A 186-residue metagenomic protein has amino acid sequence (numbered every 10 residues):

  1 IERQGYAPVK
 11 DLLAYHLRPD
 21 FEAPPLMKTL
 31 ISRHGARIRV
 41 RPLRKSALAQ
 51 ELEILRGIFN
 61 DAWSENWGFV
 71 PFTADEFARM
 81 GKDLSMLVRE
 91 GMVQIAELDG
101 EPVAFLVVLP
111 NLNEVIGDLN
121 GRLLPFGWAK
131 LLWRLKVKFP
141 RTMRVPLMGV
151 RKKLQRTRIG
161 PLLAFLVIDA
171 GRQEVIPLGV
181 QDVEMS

Functional and structural regions predicted by a protein language model:
I1-R39: Acyl-donor-binding surface of acyltransferase catalytic domains
E2, H16-P19, V150-Q155, E184-S186: Conserved beta-strand-loop-alpha-helix junction that forms the acyl-donor binding cleft
Q4-V9, V108, R172-P177: Conserved acetyl-CoA-binding loop of GNAT-fold acetyltransferases
G5, L12-A14, M92-V93, P102-F105 (+2 more regions): Beta-sheet entry/capping signal
P42, S46-R151: A conserved beta-strand-loop-helix scaffold within acyl/acetyltransferase catalytic domains
V137-P140, R151-F165, L178: Conserved glycine-rich acetyl-CoA-binding loop
R141-R144, G171-S186: Conserved GNAT acetyl-CoA-binding A-motif
